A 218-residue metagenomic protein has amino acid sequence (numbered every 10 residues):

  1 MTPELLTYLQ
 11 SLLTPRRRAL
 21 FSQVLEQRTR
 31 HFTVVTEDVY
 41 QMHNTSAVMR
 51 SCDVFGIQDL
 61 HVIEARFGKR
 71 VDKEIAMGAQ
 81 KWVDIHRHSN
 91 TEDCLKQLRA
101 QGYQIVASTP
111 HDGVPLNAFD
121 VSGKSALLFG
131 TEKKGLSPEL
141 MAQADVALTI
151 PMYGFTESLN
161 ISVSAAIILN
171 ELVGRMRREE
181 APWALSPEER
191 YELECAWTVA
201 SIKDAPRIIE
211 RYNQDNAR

Functional and structural regions predicted by a protein language model:
M1-R218: Post-transcriptional modification and biogenesis factors for structured RNAs of the translation apparatus
